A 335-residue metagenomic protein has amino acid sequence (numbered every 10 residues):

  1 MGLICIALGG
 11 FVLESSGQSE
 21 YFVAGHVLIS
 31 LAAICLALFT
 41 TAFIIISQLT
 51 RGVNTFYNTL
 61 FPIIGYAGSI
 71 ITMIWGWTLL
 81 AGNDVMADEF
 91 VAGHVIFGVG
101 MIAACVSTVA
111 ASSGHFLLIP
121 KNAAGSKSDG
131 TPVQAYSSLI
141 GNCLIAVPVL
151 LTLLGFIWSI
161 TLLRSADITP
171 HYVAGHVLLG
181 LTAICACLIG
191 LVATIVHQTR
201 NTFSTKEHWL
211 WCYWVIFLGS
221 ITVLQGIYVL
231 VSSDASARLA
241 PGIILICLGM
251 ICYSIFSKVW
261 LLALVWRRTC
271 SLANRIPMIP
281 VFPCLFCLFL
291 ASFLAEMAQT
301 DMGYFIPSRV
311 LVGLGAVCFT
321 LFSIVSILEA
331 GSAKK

Functional and structural regions predicted by a protein language model:
M1-E14, V23-Q48, N58-G82, D88-P120 (+6 more regions): Alpha-helical transmembrane segments and immediately adjacent membrane-interfacial amphipathic helices
S19, G52-V53, G125-T131, N201-K206 (+1 more regions): Amphipathic, cytosolic membrane-interfacial segments at TM-TM junctions
R51-G52, A166, T202, S233 (+2 more regions): Short loop/turn hinge sites at secondary-structure boundaries
K121-D129, K334-K335: Non-transmembrane, juxtamembrane loop and terminal tail segments of multi-pass eukaryotic membrane proteins
P132-Y136: Glycine-rich, flexible loop segments associated with nucleotide phosphate handling
